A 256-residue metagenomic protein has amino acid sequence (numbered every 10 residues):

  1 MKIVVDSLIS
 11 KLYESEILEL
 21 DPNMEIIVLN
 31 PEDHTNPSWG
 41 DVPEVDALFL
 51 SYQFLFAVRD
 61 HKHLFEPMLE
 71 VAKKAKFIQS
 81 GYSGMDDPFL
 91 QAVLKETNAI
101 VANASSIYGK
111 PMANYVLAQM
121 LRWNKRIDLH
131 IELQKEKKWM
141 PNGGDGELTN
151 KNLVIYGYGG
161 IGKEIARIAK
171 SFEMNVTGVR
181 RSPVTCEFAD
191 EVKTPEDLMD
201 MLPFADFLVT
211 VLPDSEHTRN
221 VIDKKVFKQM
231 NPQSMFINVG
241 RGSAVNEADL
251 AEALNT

Functional and structural regions predicted by a protein language model:
M1-F56: N-terminal glycine-/charge-rich "phosphate-binding" loop or analogous flexible N-terminal tail
S15-L20, P37-V42, P88-E96, R167 (+1 more regions): Short loop/helix-cap segments at secondary-structure boundaries that form the rim of catalytic
N36-P43, P67-E70, E196-L202: Short amphipathic alpha-helix with an adjacent loop that forms part of the alpha/beta core around
A47-I131: Phosphate/diphosphate ligand-binding glycine-rich loop within oxidoreductases
H130-E164: Glycine-rich NAD(P)-binding loop of Rossmann-like domains
T177: Conserved beta-strand positions in the Rossmann-like core of class I SAM-dependent methyltransferases
S182-T256: Rossmann-like adenosine-cofactor binding region
